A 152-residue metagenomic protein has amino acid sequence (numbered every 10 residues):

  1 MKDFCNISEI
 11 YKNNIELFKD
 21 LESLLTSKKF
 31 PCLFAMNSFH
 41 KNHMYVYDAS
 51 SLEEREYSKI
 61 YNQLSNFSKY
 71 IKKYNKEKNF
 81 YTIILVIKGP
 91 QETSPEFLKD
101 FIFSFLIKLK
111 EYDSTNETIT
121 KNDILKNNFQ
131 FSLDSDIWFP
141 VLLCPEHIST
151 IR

Functional and structural regions predicted by a protein language model:
M1-K76, K88-P90, D100-N116: Non-catalytic accessory regions used for complex assembly or targeting
E53, P90-S94, P145-I148: Short acidic, S/G/P-rich loop/turn micro-motifs used as interaction or catalytic elements
E77-N79, D134: Solvent-exposed loop and beta-edge segments used for protein-protein assembly and interaction
Y81-I84: Non-heme Fe(II)/2-oxoglutarate
S94-K99, I151: A short acidic (Asp/Glu
I119-R152: Aromatic/basic-lined ligand-recognition segments that form π-stacking hydrophobic pockets flanked by Lys/Arg to engage
